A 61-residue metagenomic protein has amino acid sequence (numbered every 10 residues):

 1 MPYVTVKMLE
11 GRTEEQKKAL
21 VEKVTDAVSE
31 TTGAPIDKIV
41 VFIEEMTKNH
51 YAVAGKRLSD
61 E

Functional and structural regions predicted by a protein language model:
P2-E61: A domain-level signal for the structural core that forms small-molecule/cofactor-binding pockets and catalytic centers
